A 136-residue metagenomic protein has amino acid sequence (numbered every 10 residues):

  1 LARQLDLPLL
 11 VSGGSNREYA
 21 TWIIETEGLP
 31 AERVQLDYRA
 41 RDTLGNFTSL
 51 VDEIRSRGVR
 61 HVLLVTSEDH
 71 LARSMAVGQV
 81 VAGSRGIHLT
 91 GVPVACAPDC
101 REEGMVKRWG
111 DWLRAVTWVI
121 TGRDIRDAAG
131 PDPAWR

Functional and structural regions predicted by a protein language model:
L1-V106: A structural signal for short, hydrophobic/glycine-enriched beta-strand patches
R101-P131: A transmembrane-helix-recognition feature enriched in membrane-embedded lipid enzymes and envelope glyco-/phospholipid
P133-R136: Trafficking entry modules
